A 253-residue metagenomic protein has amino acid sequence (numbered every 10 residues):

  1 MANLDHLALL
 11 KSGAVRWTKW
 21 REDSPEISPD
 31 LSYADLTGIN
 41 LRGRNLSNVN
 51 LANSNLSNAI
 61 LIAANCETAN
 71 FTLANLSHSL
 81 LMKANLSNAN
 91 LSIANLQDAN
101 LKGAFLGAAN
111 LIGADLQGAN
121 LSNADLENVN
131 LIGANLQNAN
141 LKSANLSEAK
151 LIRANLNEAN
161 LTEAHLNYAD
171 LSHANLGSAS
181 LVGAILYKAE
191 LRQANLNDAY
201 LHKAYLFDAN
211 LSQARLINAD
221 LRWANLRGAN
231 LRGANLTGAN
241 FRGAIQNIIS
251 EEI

Functional and structural regions predicted by a protein language model:
M1-S12: Eukaryotic acidic, serine/proline-rich intrinsically disordered low-complexity regions that function as flexible
L7-A8, R16, W20-I253: Tandem repeat scaffolds
